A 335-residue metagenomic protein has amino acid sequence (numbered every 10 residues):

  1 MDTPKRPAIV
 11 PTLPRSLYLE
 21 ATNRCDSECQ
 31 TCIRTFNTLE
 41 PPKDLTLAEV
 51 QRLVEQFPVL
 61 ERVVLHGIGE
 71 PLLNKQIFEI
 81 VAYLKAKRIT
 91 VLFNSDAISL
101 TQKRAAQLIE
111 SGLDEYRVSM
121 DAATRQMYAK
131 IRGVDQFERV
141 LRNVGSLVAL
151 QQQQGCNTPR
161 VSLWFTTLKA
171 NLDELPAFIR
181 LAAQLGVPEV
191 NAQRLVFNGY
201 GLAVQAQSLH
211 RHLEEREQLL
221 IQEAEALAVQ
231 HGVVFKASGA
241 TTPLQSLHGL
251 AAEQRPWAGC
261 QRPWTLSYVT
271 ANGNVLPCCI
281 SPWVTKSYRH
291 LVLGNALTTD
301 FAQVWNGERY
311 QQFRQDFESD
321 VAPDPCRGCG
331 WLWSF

Functional and structural regions predicted by a protein language model:
M1-E115, Q126, K130, E138-R142 (+4 more regions): Conserved alpha-helical substructure of the radical SAM core
M1-Y18, L250-P263, Y310-E318, F335: N-terminal [4Fe-4S]-dependent radical SAM core
C25, A182, F301: Conserved, mostly hydrophobic/aromatic
C25, C29-C32, C260, C278-C279 (+1 more regions): Short cysteine clusters
P58-H66, T90-L92, E110-M120, E138-S208 (+2 more regions): Conserved C-terminal portion of the radical SAM core fold that forms the substrate/S-adenosylmethionine-binding
D121-R125: A glycine-centered beta->alpha junction motif in the catalytic cores of kinase/phosphotransferase enzymes
A149-G155, H212-A251, I280-W333: C-terminal accessory region of radical SAM enzymes
